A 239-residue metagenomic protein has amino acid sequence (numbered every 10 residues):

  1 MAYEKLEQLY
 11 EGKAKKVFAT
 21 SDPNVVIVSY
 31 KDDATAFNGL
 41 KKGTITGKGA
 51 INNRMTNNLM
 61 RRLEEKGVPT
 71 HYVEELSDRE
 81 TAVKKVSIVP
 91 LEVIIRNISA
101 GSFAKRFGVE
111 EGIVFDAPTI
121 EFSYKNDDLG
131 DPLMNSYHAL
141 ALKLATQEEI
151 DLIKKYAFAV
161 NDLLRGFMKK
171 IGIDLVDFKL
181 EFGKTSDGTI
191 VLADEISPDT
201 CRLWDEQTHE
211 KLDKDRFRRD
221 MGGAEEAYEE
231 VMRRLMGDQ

Functional and structural regions predicted by a protein language model:
A2-Y124, L235: Active-site loop/lid in soluble adenylation, ligation, and acyl-transfer enzymes
L40-A50, L133-Y156: Short histidine-centered catalytic/ligand-binding loop motif
E74-R79, M168-K184: A short glycine-rich, hydrophobically flanked beta-strand micro-motif that places a catalytic Asp/Glu for divalent metal
I95, L175-D194: Conserved metal-phosphate-binding beta-hairpin within the catalytic cores of diverse ATP-dependent phosphoryl-transfer
I113, P118-G130, N161-G172, S197-R202: Phosphate-binding core of ATP-grasp and ATP-grasp-like enzymes
I113, S123-D131, H138-T146, G223 (+1 more regions): An exposed, glycine/acidic-rich loop-and-rim segment of catalytic or binding clefts
L144-V176: A long amphipathic alpha-helix within ATP-dependent nucleotide-binding catalytic cores
I196-Q239: C-terminal helix-cap and adjacent tail motif
